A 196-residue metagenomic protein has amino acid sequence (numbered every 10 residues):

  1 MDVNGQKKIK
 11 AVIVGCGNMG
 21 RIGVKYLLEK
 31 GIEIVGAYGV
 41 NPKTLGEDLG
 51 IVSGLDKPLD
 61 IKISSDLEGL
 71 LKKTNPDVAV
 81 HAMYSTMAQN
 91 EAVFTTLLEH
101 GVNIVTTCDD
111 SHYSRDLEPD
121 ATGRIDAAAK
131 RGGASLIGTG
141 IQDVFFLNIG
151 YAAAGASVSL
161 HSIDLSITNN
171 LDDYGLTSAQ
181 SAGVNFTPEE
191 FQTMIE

Functional and structural regions predicted by a protein language model:
M1-E99: N-terminal glycine-/serine-/threonine-rich beta1-alpha1-beta2 phosphate-ribose binding loop of Rossmann-like
K10, V14-N18, A153-E196: Active-site-lining helix/loop region of Rossmann-like oxidoreductase modules
G17-M19, T86-M87, S111-L117, G140-L147 (+1 more regions): Gly/Ser/Thr-rich loops at beta-strand to alpha-helix junctions that form or flank small-molecule/cofactor-binding
V52-K57, G123-I125, A154-S157, S181-G183: Short, hinge-like loop/turn segments at secondary-structure boundaries
Q89-E91, T95, D109-A134: Rossmann-fold NAD(P)-binding glycine/threonine-rich loop
N103-I104: A short hydrophobic/small-residue beta-strand
D126, G132-L160: Adenosine-phosphate binding glycine-rich loop
